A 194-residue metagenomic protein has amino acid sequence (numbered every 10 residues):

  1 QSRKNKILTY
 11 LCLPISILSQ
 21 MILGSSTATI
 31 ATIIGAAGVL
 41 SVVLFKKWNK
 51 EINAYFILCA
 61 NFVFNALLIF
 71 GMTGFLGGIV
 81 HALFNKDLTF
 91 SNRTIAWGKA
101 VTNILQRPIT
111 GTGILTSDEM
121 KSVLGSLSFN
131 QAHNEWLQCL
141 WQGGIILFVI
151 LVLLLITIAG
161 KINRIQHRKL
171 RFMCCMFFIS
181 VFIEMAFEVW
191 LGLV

Functional and structural regions predicted by a protein language model:
Q1, M21-T29, T89, E135-C139: Membrane-interface segments at transmembrane-helix junctions in multi-pass inner-membrane proteins
S2-I7, S41-I52, R164-R168: Membrane-interface junctions at the ends of membrane-embedded or membrane-associated helices
R3-N5, G143-F182: Hydrophobic transmembrane alpha-helices and their immediate junctions
K4-C12, T27-A31, N53-A60, F172-M176: Alpha-helical transmembrane segments of integral membrane proteins
Y10-S41, G143-L147, V189-V194: Helix-loop-helix junctions and helix-breaking kinks within/between transmembrane helices of multi-pass membrane
I15-M21, V63-I69, F178-F187: Aromatic-anchored segments of alpha-helical transmembrane domains
Q20-L23, L40-N85, V101-Q106: A membrane-periplasm/extracellular boundary helix in multi-pass inner-membrane enzymes that assemble envelope glycans
V80-G143: Long extracytoplasmic/lumenal interhelical loops at the membrane interface of multi-pass membrane proteins
